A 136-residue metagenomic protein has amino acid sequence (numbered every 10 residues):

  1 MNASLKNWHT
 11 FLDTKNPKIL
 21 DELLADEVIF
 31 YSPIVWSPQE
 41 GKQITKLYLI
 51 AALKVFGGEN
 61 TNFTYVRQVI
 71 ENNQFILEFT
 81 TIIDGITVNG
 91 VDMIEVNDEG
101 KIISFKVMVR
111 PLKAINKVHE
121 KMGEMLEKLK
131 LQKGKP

Functional and structural regions predicted by a protein language model:
M1-D26: Short acidic-aromatic low-complexity motifs
A3, I44, I86: Soluble or luminal CAZymes and related metallo-dependent hydrolases
N7, I19, I44, A114-K117 (+1 more regions): Exposed alpha-helical structural elements
T10-F11, V35-W36, M93: Short N-terminal micro-motifs specific to bacterial/archaeal maturation and metal-cluster initiation sites
K18, D26-E71: A solvent-exposed, acidic/Ser-Thr-rich amphipathic alpha-helical stretch
L53-P136: A beta-strand edge to alpha-helix "cap/lid" segment located at domain peripheries
